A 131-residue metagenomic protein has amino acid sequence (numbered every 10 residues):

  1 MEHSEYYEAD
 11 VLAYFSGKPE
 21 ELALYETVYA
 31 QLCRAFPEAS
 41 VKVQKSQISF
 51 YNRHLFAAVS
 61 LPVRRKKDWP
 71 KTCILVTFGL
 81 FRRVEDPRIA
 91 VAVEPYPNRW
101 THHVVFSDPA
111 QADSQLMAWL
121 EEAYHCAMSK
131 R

Functional and structural regions predicted by a protein language model:
M1, V76-F78, L120: Conserved short hydrophobic patches within well-ordered secondary structure
M1-Q31, A35-V43, Q47: Charge-rich, low-complexity N-terminal segments
L24, V28, L55, L116-W119: Amphipathic alpha-helical interface surfaces
P37, F81, M128: Residue-level marker of positions within ordered structural domains that often coincide with functionally constrained
K42-T101: Short, conserved beta-strand/beta-arch hydrophobic-aromatic motifs that form part of recognition grooves or interface
P95-R131: Well-ordered alpha/beta subsegment
